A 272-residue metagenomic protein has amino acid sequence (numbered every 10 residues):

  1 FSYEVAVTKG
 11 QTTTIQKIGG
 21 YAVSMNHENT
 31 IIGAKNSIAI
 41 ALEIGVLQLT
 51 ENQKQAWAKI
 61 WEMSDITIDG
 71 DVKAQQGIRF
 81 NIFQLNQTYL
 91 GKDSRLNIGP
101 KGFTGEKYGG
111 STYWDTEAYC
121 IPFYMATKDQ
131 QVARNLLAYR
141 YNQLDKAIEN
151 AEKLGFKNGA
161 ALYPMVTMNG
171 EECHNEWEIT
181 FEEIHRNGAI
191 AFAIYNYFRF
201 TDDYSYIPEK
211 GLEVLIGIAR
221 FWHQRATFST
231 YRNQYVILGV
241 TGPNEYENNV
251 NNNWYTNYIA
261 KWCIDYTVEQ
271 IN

Functional and structural regions predicted by a protein language model:
F1-Y108: Acidic/polar, glycine-enriched structural segments that form the non-catalytic walls/loops of the carbohydrate-binding
E62-T67, Q84-Q87, A118-Q130, E178 (+4 more regions): Well-ordered alpha-helical scaffold segments within catalytic/enzyme domains
G70, T104-W114, N175-N187, N244-N257: Solvent-exposed loop and edge beta-strand segments that line ligand/cofactor-binding and catalytic clefts
F80-Q87, Y139-K146, E213-R225, W262 (+1 more regions): Alpha-helical scaffold segments in carbohydrate-active enzymes
Y89-T104, Q130-F192, F198, S205-I207 (+1 more regions): Helix-terminus loop motifs that line ligand-binding clefts
E171, F221-N272: Acidic/histidine-rich catalytic neighborhood
F200-I216: Hydrophobic alpha-helical bundle architecture
